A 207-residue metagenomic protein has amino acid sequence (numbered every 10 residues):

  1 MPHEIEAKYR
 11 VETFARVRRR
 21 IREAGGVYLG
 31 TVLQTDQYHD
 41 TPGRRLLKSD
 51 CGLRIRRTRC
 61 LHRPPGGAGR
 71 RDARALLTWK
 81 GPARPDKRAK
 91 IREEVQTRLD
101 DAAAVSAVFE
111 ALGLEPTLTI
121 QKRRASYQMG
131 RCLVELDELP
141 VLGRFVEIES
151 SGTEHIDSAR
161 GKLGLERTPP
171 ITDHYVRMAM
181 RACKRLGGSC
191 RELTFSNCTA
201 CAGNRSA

Functional and structural regions predicted by a protein language model:
M1-R131, E166-A207: N-terminal strand-loop-strand beta-hairpin
P2, P140-G143: Coil-to-beta-strand transition motifs
K8, G52-R56, K80-P82, E135-L139 (+2 more regions): A structural feature that tracks compact, well-ordered secondary-structure segments with a strong bias toward
H155-I171: Long, well-ordered alpha-helical scaffolding segments within enzyme catalytic domains, especially pronounced
